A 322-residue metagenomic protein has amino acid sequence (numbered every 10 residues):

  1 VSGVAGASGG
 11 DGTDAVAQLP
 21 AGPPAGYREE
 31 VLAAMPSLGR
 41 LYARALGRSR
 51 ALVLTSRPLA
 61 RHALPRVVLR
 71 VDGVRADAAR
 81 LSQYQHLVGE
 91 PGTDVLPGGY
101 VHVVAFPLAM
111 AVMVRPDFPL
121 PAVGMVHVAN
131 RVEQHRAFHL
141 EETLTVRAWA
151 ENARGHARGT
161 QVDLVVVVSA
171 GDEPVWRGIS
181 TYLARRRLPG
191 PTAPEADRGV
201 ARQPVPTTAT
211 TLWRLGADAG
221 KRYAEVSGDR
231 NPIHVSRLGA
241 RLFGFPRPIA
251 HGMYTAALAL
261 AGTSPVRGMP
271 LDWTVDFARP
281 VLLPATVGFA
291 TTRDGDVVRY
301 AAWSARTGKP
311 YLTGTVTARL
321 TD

Functional and structural regions predicted by a protein language model:
S2-G6, D11-A129, T192-E195, G199-V266: Hot-dog-fold acyl-thioester-processing enzymes
S2-L52, P107-M110, V128-A129, R136-L215 (+2 more regions): HotDog/MaoC-like acyl-thioester-processing domains
V71, R177, P270-D272: Hydrophobic residues on conserved beta-strands that form the core of alpha/beta folds
A122-A137, L271-A278: Small beta-barrel nucleic-acid-binding modules, principally OB-folds
L238-D294, A302-A305: Catalytic-pocket segment enriched in acidic/His residues
